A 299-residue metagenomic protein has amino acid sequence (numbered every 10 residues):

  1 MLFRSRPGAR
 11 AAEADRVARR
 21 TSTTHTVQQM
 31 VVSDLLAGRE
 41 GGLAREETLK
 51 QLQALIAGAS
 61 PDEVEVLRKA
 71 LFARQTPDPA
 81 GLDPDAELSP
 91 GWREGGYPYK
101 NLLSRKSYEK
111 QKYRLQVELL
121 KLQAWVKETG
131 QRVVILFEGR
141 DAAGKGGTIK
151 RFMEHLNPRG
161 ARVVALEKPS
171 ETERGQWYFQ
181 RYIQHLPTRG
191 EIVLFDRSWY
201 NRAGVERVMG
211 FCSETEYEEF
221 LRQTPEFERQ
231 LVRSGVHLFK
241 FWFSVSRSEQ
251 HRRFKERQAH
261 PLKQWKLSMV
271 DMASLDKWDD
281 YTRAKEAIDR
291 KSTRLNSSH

Functional and structural regions predicted by a protein language model:
M1-L2, L295-H299: Short, small-residue-biased leader/transition segments that mark boundaries at the very start of proteins
V64-Q116: Charged, amphipathic alpha-helical linker segments immediately N-terminal to NTP-binding catalytic cores
V117-K127: Pre-Walker A adenine-sensing motif
T129-I135, G190: Pre-Walker A (Motif I) flank of P-loop NTPase domains
I135-M153: Glycine-rich phosphate-binding P-loop
P158-R162, T188-E191, R233-F239, H260-K263 (+1 more regions): Short glycine-/polar-rich loops that comprise or flank the Walker A/P-loop and associated switch/sensor motifs
A161-L221: Conserved nucleotide-sensing/catalytic segment adjacent to the nucleotide-binding pocket in NTP-handling enzymes
V205-L221, V232-T282: A glycine- and Lys/Arg-enriched "phosphate-lid" helix/loop adjacent to the NTP-binding pocket of small-molecule kinases
